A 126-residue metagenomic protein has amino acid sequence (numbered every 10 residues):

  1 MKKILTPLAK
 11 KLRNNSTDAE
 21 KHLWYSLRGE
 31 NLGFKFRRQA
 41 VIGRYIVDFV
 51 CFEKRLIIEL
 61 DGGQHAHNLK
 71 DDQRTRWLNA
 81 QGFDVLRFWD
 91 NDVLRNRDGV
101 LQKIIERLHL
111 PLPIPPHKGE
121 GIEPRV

Functional and structural regions predicted by a protein language model:
M1-L32, P111-H117, G121-V126: Solvent-exposed, charged helical/coil patches that constitute nucleic-acid or partner-interaction surfaces
L12, S16, G43-L108: Basic, amphipathic alpha-helical patches used to engage nucleic acids or provide basic targeting signals, exemplified
E30-G33, A80-G82: Alpha-helix termination/capping residues and helix-transition junctions
K35-R38: A short linear hydrophobic-aromatic micro-motif
